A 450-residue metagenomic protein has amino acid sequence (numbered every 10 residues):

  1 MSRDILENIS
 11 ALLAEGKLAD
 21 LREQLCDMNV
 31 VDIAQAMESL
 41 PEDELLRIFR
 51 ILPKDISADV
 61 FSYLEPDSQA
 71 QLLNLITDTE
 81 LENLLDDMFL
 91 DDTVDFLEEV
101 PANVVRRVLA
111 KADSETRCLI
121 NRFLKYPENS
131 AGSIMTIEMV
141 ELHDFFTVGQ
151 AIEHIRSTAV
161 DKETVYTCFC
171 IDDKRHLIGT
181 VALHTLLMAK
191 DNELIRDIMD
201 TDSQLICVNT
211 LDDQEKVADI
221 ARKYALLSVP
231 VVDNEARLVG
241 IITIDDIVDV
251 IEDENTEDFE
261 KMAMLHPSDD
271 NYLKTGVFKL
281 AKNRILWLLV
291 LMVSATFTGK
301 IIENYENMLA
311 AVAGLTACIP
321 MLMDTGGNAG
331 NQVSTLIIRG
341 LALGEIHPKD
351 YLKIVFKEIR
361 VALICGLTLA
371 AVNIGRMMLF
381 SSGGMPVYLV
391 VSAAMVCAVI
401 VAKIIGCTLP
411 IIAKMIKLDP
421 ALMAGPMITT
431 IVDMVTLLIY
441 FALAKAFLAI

Functional and structural regions predicted by a protein language model:
M1-H266: Hydrophobic packing positions in regular secondary-structure scaffolds
V30, W287-A295, C318, L322 (+14 more regions): Alpha-helical transmembrane segments in multi-pass membrane proteins
D246-L280, N331-I354, I411, M415-K417: Non-transmembrane, extramembrane segments of multi-pass ion/lipid transporters
D270-L289, P348-L367, V391-S392: Soluble-to-membrane junctions at the N-terminal ends of transmembrane alpha-helices in multi-pass ion-transporting
M292-L309, V372-G383: Juxtamembrane "helix exit" motif at the C-terminal ends of alpha-helical transmembrane segments in multi-pass membrane
N304-C318, S381-A393: Membrane-water interface of transmembrane alpha-helices in multipass transporters/channels
S334, L409, K414, L437-L448: Membrane-helix cytosolic exit motif
I412-V432: Interfacial loop-to-transmembrane junctions
